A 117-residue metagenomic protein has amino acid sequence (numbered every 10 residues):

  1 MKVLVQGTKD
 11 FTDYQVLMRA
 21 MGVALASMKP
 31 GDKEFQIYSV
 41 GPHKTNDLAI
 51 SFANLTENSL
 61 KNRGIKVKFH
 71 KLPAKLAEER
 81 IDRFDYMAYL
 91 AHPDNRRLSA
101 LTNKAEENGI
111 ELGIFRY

Functional and structural regions predicted by a protein language model:
M1-V16: Glycine-rich phosphate-binding "P-loop"
T12-Y117: Acidic/glycine-enriched connector segments
